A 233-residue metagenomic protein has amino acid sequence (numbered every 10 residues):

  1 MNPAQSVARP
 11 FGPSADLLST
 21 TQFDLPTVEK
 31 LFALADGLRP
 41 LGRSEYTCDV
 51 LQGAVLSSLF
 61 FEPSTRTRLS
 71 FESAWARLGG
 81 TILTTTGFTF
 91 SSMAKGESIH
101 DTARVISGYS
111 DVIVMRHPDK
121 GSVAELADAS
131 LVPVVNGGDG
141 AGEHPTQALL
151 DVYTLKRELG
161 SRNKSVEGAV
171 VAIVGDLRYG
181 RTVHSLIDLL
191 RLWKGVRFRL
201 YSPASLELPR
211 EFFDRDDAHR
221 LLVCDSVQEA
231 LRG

Functional and structural regions predicted by a protein language model:
M1-L69, S73: Positively charged, low-complexity intrinsically disordered leader regions
D16, T81, P133, R197 (+1 more regions): Conserved beta-strand segments of alpha/beta enzyme cores
S19, S58, T84, V134-N136 (+3 more regions): Structural signal for conserved beta-strand scaffold positions within catalytic alpha/beta enzyme cores
L25, A141-H144, Q228-R232: A short acidic, often aromatic-flanked loop/helix-cap motif at beta-alpha or helix-coil junctions that lines enzyme
D36-P40, V152-G160, I187: Generic structural signal for well-ordered alpha-helical scaffold segments
R43-E45, V50-K156: Phosphate/diphosphate ligand-binding glycine-rich loop within oxidoreductases
F61-A74, R157-G233: Glycine-rich phosphate/diphosphate-binding loop of Rossmann-like nucleotide-binding domains
